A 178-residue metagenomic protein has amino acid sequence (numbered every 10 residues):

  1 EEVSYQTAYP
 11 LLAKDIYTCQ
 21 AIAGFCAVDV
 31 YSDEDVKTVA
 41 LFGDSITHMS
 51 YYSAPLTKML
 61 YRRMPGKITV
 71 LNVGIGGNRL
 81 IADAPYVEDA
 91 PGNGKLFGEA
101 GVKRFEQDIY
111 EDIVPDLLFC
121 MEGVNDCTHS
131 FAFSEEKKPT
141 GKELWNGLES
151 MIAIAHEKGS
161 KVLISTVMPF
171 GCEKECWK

Functional and structural regions predicted by a protein language model:
E1-F42, T47-M49, S53-A54, Y61-G66: N-terminal secretory targeting modules
E2, A90, F133-E135: A solvent-exposed, charged loop/short amphipathic helix patch at secondary-structure junctions
V3-T7, G74-G77, G123: Glycine-centered flexibility motif
K14-A23, I81-Y86, V167: Noncatalytic linker/hinge segments flanking ATPase motor cores
K37, Y52-D108, P115: Phosphate-binding active sites in nucleotide-utilizing proteins
T38-F42, T47, I68-G74, D116-M121 (+1 more regions): Structural recognition of the beta-strand scaffold that forms the well-ordered cores of secreted hydrolase catalytic
M49, N78-L80, C127, C172: Generic structural signal for helix capping and beta-alpha/helix-loop junctions
A54, G94-K178: Alpha-helical cap/lid subdomain in secreted, periplasmic, or secretory-pathway luminal O-acyl-processing enzymes
